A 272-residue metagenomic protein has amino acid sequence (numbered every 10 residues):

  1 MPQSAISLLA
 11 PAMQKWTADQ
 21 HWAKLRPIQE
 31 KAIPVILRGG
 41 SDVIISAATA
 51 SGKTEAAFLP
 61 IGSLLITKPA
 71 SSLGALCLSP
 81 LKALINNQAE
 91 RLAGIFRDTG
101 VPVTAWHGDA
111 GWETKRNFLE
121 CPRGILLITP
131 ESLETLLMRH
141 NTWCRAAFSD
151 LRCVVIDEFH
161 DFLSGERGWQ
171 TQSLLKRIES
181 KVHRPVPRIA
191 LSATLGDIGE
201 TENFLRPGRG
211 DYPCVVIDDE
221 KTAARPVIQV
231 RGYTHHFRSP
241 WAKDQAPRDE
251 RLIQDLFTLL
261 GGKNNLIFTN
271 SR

Functional and structural regions predicted by a protein language model:
P2-S46: Conserved pre-motif I regulatory segment
P34-S41, E55-A70, R91-A93, K176-E179: Walker A/P-loop NTP-binding motif
G39-I45, S72-A75, R123-G124, P187 (+1 more regions): Pre-Walker A (Motif I) flank of P-loop NTPase domains
S63-Q88, K181-P185: Conserved SF1/SF2 helicase motif Ia
L84-H107, N203-G210: Conserved helix-turn-beta segment of the N-terminal RecA-like "Helicase ATP-binding" lobe in SF1/SF2 helicases
G111-L126: Conserved motor-coupling elements within RecA-like helicase/translocase cores
L126, P130-R184: SF2 helicase catalytic motif II
K176, P187-S271: Conserved interdomain linker/interface between the two RecA-like ATPase lobes of SF2 helicase motors
